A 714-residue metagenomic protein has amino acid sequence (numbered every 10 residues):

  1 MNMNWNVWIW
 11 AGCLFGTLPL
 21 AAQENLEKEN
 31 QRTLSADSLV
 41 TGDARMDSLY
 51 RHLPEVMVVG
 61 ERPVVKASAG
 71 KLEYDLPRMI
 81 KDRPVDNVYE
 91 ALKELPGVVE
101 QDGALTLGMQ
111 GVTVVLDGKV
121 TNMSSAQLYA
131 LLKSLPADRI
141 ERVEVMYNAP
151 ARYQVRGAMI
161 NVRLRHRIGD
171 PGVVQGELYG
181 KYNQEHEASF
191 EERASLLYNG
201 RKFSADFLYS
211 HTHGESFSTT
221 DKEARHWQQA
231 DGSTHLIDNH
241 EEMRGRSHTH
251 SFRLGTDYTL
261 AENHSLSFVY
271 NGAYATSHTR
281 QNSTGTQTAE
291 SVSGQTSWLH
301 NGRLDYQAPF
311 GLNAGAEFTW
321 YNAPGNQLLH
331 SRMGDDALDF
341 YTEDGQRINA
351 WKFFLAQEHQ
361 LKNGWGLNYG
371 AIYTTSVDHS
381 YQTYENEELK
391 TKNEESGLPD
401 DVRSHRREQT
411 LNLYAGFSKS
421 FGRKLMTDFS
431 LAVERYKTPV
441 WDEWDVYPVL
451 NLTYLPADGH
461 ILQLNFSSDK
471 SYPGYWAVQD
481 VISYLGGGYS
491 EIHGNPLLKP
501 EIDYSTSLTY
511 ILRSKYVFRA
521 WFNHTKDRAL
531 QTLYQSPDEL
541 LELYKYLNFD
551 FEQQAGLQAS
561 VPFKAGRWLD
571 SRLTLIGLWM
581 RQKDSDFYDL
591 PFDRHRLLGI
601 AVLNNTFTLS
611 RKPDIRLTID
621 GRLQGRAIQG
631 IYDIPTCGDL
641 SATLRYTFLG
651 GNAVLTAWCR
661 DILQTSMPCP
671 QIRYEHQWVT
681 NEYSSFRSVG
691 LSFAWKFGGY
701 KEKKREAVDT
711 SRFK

Functional and structural regions predicted by a protein language model:
E24-I80, E100-D102, M109-G111: Short, acidic, small-residue-rich periplasmic hinge/interaction motif at the N-terminus of Gram-negative outer-membrane
A44, V88-A91, L128-A130, V155-Y179 (+1 more regions): N-terminal periplasmic accessory domains that precede and gate Gram-negative outer-membrane beta-barrel machines
V64, Y89-S124: Extracytoplasmic beta-strand/coil segments of soluble accessory domains associated with Gram-negative outer-membrane
T121-N148: Short acidic/polar hinge/loop motifs at secondary-structure boundaries that mediate gating or recognition
G180-Q184, G200, H211-E215, G272-H278 (+13 more regions): Transmembrane beta-strands of outer-membrane beta-barrel pores
F203, T249-A275, V292-P448, T453-G459 (+3 more regions): Face-selective signature of the C-terminal outer-membrane beta-barrel domain
A350-K352, K499, S505, V517-L575 (+1 more regions): Outer membrane beta-barrel strand-and-loop segments of large Gram-negative receptors, especially TonB-dependent
K470-R519, H524, Y544-G556, K564 (+1 more regions): Outer-membrane beta-barrel signature, preferentially recognizing the C-terminal barrel domain of Gram-negative
